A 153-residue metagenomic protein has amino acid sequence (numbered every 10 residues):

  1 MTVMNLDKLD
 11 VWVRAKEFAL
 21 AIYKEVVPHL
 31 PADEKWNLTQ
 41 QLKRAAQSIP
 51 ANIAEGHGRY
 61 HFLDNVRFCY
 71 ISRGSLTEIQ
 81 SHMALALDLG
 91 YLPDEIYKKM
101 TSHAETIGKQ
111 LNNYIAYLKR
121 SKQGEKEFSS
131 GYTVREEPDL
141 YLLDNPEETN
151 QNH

Functional and structural regions predicted by a protein language model:
M1-H153: Amphipathic alpha-helical assembly/interaction segments
